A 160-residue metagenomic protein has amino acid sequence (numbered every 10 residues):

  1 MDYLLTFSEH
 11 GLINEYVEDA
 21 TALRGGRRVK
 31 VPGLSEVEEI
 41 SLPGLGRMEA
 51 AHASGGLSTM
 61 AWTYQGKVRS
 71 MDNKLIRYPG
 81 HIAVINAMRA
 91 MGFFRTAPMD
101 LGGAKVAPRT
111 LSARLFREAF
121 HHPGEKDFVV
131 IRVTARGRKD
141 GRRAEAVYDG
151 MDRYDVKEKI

Functional and structural regions predicted by a protein language model:
M1-I160: C-terminal catalytic/substrate-binding lobe primarily of soluble NAD(P)-dependent oxidoreductases
